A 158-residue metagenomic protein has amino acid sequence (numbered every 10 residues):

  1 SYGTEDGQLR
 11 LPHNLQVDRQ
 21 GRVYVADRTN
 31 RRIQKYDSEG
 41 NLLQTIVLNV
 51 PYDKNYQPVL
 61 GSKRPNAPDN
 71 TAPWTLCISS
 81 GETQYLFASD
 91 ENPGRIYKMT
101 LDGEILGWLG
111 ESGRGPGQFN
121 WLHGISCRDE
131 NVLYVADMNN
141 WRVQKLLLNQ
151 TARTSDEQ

Functional and structural regions predicted by a protein language model:
S1-Q158: Eukaryotic scaffold repeat domains enriched in small/polar residues
